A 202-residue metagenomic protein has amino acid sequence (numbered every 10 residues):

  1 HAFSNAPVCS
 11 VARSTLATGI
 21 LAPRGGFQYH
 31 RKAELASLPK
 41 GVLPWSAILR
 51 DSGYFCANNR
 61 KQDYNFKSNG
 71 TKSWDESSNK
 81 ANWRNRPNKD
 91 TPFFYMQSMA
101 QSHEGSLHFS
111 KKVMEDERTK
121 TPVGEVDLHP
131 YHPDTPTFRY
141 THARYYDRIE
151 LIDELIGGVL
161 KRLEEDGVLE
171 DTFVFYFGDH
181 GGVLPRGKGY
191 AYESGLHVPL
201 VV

Functional and structural regions predicted by a protein language model:
H1-V202: Formylglycine-dependent sulfatase
